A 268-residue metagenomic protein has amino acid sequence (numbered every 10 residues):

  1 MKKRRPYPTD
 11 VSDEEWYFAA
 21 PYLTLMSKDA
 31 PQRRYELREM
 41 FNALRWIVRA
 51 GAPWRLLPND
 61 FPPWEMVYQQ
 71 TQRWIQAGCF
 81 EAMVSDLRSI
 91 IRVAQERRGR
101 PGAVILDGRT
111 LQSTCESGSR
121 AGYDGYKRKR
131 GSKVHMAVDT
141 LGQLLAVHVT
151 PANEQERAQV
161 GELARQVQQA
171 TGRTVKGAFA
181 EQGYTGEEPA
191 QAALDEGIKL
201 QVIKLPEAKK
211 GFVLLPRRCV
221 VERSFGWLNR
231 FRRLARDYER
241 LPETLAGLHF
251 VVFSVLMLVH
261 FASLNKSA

Functional and structural regions predicted by a protein language model:
M1-A268: Short alpha-helical elements
